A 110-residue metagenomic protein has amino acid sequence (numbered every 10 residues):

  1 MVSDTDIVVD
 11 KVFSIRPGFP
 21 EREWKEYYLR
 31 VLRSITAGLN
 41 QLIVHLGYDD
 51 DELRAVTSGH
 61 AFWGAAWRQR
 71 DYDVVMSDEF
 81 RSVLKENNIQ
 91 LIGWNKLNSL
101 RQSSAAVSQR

Functional and structural regions predicted by a protein language model:
M1-R22: His/Asp/Glu-enriched short active-site or ligand-binding loop at hydrolase and phosphoryl-transfer sites
S3-D4, S34, E86: Residues at alpha-helix termini
T5-I7, T36-N40: Short, well-ordered coil/turn segments that N-cap beta-strands
S14-P20, R30-V31, R68-D71: Short, glycine/charged-rich beta-strand-loop motifs at protein surfaces that mediate ligand recognition and catalysis
F19-E26, D50-A61, S104-V107: Histidine/acidic-residue-rich catalytic or RNA/ligand-binding cores of hydrolases and nuclease-related proteins
E21-A37: A short, acidic, amphipathic alpha-helical segment used as a generic capping/interface helix at domain edges
L42-D49: Short acidic/histidine-rich active-site segments
H60-R110: C-terminal domain-boundary segment and adjacent tail
